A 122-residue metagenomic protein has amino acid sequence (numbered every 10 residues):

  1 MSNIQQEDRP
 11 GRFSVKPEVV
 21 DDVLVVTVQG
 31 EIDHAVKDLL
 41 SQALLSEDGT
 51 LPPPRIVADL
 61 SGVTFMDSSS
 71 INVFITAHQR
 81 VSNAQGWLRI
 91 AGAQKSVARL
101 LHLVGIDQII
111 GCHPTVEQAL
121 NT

Functional and structural regions predicted by a protein language model:
I4-Q5, R9-Q42: STAS-typified acidic loop motif
E18, A91, H113: General small-molecule cofactor/ligand-binding pocket signal
D22, I106-I109, T115: Glycine-centered tight turns that cap/initiate beta-strands
H34-I110: Amphipathic alpha-helical interaction surfaces in cytosolic regulatory modules
C112-T122: A charged, well-structured terminal subsegment
